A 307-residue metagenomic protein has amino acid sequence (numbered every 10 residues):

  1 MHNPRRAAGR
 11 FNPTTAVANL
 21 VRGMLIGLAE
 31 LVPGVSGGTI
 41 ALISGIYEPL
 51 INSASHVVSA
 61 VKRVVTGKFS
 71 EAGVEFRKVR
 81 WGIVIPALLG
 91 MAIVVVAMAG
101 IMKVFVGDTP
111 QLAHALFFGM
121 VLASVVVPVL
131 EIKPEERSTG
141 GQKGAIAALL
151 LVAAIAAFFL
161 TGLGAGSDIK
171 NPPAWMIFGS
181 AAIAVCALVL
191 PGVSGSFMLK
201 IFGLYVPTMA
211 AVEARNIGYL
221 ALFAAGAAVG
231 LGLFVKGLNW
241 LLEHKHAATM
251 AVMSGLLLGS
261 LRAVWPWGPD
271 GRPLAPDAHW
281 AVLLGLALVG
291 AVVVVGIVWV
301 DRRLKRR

Functional and structural regions predicted by a protein language model:
M1-L31, S36-R307: Multi-pass membrane proteins that catalyze or facilitate reactions on polyprenyl-/lipid-phosphate substrates and their
